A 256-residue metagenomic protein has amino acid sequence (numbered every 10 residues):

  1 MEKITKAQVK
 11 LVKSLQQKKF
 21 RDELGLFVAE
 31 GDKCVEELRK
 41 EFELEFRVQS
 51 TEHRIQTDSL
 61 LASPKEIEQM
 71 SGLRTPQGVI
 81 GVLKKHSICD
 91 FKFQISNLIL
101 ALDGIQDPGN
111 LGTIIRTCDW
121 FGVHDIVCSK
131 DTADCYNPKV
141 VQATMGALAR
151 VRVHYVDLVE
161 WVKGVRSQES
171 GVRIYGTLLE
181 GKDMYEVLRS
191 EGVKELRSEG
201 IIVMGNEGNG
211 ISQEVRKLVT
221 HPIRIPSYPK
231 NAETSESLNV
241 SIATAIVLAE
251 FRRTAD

Functional and structural regions predicted by a protein language model:
M1-T51, T132-A133: Boundary-proximal intrinsically disordered activation/regulatory segments immediately upstream of a helical core
E45-D58, H86-L98, E160-I174, R189-E199 (+1 more regions): Short, basic, low-complexity termini and linkers enriched in Ser/Thr/Gly/Pro that act as targeting/leader peptides
I55-E68, L188, G192, T220-I223: Active-site regions of enzymes building and remodeling cell-envelope glycoconjugates
S59-S87: Glycine/small-residue-rich loop that forms an oxyanion/phosphate-binding "nest" at active or ligand-binding sites
A62-S63, D103, S129-K130, R152 (+1 more regions): Short beta->alpha connector loops at strand-helix junctions that form conserved, small/polar/Pro-enriched
G81, W120, C135, Q142-A147 (+2 more regions): Structured adenosyl-cofactor binding patch, chiefly the S-adenosyl-L-methionine
S96-R166, S170-M184: RNA substrate-binding interface of SAM-dependent RNA methyltransferases
G176-S235: Active-site/ligand-binding-proximal alpha/beta "capping" segment
